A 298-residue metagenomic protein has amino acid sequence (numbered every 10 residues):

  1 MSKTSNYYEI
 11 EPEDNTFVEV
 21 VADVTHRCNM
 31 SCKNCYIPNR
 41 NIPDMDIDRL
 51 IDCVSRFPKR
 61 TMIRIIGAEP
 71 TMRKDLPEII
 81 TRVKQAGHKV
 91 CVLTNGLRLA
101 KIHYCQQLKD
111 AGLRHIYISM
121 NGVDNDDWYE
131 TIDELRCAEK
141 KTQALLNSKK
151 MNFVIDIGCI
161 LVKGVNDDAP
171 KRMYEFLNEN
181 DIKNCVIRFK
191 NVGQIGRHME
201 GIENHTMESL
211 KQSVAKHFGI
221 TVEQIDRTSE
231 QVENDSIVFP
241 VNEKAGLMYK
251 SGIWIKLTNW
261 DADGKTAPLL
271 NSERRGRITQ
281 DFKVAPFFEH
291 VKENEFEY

Functional and structural regions predicted by a protein language model:
M1-D14, E243-Y298: Radical SAM enzyme core and accessory elements
I10-I47: Canonical Radical SAM [4Fe-4S] cluster-binding loop centered on the CxxxCxxC motif and its immediate flanking residues
V18, T61, S272: Exposed loop/turn and edge beta-strand positions of beta-sandwich/beta-sheet ligand-binding modules
C28, I187, F282: Conserved, mostly hydrophobic/aromatic
S31, G67, D281-F282: Residue-level recognition of short loop/turn positions
I47-I66, R73-F189: Radical SAM/AdoMet-radical enzyme domain recognition
E130, E134-G264: Radical SAM enzyme [4Fe-4S]-AdoMet core and its adjacent flexible, acidic and glycine-rich loops/tails across
